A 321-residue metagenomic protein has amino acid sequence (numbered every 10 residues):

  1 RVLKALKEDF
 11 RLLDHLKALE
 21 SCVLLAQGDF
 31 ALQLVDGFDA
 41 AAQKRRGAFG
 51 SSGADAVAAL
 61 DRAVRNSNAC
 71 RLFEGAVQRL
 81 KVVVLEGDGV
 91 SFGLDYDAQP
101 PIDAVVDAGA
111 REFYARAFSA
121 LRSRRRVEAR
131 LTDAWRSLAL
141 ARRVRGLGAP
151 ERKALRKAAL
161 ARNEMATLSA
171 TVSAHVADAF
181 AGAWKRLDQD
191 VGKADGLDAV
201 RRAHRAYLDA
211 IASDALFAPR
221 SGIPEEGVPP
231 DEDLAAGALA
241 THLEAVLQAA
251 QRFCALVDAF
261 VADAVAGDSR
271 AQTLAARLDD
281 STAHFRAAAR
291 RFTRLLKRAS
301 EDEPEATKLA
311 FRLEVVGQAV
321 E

Functional and structural regions predicted by a protein language model:
R1-E321: Extended, charged interaction scaffolds in large complex subunits
